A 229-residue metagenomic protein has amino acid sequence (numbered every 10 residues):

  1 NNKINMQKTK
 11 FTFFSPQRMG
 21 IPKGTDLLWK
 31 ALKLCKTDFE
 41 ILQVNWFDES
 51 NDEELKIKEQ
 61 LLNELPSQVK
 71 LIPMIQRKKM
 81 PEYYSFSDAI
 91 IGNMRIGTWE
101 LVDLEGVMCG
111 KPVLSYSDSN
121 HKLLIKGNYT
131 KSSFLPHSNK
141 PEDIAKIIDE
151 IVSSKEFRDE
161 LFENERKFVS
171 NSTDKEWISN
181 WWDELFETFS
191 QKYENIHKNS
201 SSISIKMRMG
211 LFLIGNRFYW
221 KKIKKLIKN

Functional and structural regions predicted by a protein language model:
K3-K23, W29-L34, L42: Conserved donor-binding/catalytic core segment of Leloir-type glycosyltransferases
E40-I57, P73: Glycosyltransferase donor-sugar binding loop
P81, D103-M108, K122-L123, G127: Short alpha-helical segment that forms part of, or immediately flanks, the ligand-binding pocket in carbohydrate-active
E82-S87: Short alpha-helical donor nucleotide-sugar binding micro-motif in glycosyltransferases
M94-R95: Aromatic "clamp/platform" in nucleotide-sugar-dependent glycosyltransferases that forms part of the donor/acceptor
P112-H121: Short hydrophobic beta-strand element within catalytic cores of glycosyltransferases and related nucleotide-activated
K122-D149: Change "using UDP/GDP/dTDP sugars" to "using nucleotide sugars
S153-N195: A charged, aromatic-enriched C-terminal amphipathic alpha-helix characteristic of glycosyltransferases across folds
